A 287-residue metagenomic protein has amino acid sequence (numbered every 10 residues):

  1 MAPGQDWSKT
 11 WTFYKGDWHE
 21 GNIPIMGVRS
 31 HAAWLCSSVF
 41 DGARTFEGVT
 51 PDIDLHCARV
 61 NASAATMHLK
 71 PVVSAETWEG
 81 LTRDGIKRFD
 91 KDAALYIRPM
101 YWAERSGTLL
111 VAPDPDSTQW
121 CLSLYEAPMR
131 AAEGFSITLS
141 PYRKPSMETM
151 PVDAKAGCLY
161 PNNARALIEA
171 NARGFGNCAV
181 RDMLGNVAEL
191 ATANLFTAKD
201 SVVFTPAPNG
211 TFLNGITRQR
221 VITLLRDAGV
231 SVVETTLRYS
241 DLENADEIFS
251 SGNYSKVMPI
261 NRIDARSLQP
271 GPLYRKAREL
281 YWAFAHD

Functional and structural regions predicted by a protein language model:
M1-D84, W102, T108-D287: Helix-start/capping segments and mature chain N-termini
T82, R88-M100: Ordered, amphipathic secondary-structure segments that act as subunit-interaction surfaces in large macromolecular
